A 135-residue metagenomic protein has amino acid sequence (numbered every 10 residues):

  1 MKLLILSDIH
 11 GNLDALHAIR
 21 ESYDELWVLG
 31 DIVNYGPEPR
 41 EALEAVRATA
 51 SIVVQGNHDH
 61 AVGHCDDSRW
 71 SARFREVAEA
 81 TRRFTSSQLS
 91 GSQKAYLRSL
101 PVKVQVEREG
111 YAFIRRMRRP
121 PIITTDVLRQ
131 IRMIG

Functional and structural regions predicted by a protein language model:
K2-R98: Core catalytic region of metal-dependent phosphoesterases/phosphodiesterases, especially metallo-beta-lactamase-like
E76-T81, T85-G135: Acidic, His/Gly-enriched loop-helix segments that form or flank divalent-metal centers in metallo-dependent hydrolases
